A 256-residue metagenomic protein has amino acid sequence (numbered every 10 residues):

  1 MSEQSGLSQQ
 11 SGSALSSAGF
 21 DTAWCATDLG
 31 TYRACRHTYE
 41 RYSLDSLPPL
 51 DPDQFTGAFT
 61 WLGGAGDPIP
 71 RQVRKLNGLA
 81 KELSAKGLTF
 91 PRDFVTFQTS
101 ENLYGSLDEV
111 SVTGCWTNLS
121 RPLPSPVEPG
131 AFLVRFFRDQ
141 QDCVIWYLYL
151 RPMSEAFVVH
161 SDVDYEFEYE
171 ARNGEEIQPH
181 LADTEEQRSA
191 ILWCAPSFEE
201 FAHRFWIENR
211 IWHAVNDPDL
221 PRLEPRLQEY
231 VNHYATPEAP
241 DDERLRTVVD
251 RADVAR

Functional and structural regions predicted by a protein language model:
S2-S154, Y165, R251-R256: A surface-exposed partner-binding patch
E101-L245, V249-R256: Long, low-complexity, intrinsically disordered segments enriched in glycines and aromatic residues
